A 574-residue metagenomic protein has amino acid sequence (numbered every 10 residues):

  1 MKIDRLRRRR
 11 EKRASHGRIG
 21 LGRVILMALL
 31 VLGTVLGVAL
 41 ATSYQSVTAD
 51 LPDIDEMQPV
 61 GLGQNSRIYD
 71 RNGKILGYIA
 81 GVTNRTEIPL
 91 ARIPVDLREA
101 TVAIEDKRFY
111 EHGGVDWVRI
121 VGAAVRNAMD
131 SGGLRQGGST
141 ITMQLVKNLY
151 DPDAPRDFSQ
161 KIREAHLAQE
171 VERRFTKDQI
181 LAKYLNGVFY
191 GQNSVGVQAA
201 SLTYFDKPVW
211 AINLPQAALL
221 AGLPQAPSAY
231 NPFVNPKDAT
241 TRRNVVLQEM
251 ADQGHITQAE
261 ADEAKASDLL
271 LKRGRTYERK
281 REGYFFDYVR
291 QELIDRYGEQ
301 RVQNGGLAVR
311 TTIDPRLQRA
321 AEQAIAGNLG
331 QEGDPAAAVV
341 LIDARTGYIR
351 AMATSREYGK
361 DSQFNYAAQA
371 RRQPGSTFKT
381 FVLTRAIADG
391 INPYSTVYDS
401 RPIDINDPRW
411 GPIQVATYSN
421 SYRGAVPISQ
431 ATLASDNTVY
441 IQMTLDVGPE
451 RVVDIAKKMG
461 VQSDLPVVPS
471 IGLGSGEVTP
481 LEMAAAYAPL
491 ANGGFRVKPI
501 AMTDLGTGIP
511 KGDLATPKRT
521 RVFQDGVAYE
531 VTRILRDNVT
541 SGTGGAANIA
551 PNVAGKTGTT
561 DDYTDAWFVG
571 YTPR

Functional and structural regions predicted by a protein language model:
M1-I68, R108, A128: N-terminal type II signal-anchor transmembrane helix that functions as the membrane-insertion/stop-transfer segment
I25, S46-G63, N213, Q300-R301 (+3 more regions): Beta-lactamase-like hydrolase cores
N65-N72, L76, I93, I212 (+2 more regions): A short, well-structured edge-of-sheet supersecondary motif
A100-V102, D106, M250, A321 (+5 more regions): Active-site SXXK
Y110-I120, V195-Q198, T257-E260, K360 (+4 more regions): Short, well-structured active-site flanking segments
D130-P155, R275-R279, I391-V452, N492 (+2 more regions): Conserved catalytic neighborhood of penicillin-recognizing serine enzymes
G133-P315, R319, Q323, K457-K458 (+3 more regions): Non-catalytic, structured segments within soluble enzyme domains
T311-E332, V339-D343, M352-A353, G359-A368 (+4 more regions): A penicillin-recognizing enzyme superfamily signal
